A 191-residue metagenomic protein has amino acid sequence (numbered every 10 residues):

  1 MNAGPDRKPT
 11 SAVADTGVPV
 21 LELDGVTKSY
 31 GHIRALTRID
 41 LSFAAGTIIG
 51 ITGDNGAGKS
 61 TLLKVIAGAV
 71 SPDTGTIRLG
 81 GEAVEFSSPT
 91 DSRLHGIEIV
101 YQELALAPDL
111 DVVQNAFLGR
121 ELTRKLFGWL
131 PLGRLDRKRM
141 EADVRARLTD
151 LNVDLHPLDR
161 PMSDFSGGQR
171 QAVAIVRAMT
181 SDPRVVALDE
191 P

Functional and structural regions predicted by a protein language model:
N2-P191: Glycine-rich phosphate-binding loops of nucleotide-dependent enzymes
